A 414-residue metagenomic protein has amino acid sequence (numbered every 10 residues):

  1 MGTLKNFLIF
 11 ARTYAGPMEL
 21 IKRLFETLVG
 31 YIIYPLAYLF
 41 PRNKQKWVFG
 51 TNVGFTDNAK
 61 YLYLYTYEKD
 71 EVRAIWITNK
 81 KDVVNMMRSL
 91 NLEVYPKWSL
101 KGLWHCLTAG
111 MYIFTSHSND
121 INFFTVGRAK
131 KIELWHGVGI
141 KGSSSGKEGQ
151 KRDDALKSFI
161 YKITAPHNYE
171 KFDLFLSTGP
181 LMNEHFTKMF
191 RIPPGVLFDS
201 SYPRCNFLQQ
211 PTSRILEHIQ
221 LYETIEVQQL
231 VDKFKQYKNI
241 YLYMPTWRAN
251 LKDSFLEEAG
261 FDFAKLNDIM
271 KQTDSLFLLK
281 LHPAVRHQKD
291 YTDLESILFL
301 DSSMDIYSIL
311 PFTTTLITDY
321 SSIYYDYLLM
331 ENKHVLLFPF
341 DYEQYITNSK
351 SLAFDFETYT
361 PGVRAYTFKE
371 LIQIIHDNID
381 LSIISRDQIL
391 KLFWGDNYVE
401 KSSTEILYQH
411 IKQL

Functional and structural regions predicted by a protein language model:
G2-G102: N-terminal pre-catalytic "stem/leader" segment of glycosyltransferase-like enzymes
R12, G16-I33, S144-R152, L156-N250: A nucleotide-sugar donor-handling region in carbohydrate enzymes
D57-L64, E68, K188-M189, P203-D290 (+2 more regions): Conserved catalytic-core segment of nucleotide-activated headgroup transferases in glycan assembly
K60, N91-L156: Extended catalytic core of nucleotide-activated donor transferases of GT-like folds
P96-M111, L278, P283-Y325: Donor nucleotide-activated moiety binding/catalytic core segment of transferases that use nucleotide-activated donors
Y112-V138, G142, S303-S349: A donor-sugar binding/catalytic signature common to diverse glycosyltransferases and related nucleotide-sugar
Y291-S296, T315, S322-D396: Catalytic binding pocket for nucleotide-activated donors in carbohydrate/polymer assembly enzymes
V399-L414: C-terminal alpha-helical cap of glycosyltransferases
